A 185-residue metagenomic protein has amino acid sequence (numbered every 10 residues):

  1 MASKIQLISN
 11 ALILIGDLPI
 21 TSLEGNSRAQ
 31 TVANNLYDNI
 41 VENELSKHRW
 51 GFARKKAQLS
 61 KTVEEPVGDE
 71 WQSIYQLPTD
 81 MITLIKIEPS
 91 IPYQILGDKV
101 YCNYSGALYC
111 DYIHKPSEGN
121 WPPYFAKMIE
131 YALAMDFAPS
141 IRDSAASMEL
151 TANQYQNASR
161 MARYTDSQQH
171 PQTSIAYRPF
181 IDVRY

Functional and structural regions predicted by a protein language model:
M1-Y185: Glycine-enriched, solvent-exposed interface loops adjoining structured elements
